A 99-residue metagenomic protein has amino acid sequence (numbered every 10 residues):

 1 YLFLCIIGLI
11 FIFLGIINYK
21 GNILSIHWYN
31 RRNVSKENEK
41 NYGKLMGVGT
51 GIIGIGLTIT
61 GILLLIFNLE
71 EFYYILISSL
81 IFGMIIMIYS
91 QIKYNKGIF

Functional and structural regions predicted by a protein language model:
Y1-F13: Alpha-helical transmembrane segments
I12-Y29: Membrane-water interface of transmembrane alpha-helices
G15-N18, G61-L64, M87-Q91: Structural signal for membrane-spanning alpha-helices in multi-pass inner-membrane proteins, emphasizing helix cores
K20, I66-E70, K96-G97: Membrane-interface elements of multi-pass transporters and channels
N33-L45: Juxtamembrane helix-capping/reentrant segments at transmembrane boundaries
G43-G54: Select subsegments of transmembrane alpha-helices in polytopic membrane proteins, especially boundary-proximal
I52-E71: Alpha-helical transmembrane segments and their membrane-interface junctions in multi-pass membrane proteins
F72-F99: Alpha-helical transmembrane segments and their immediate juxtamembrane interface regions
